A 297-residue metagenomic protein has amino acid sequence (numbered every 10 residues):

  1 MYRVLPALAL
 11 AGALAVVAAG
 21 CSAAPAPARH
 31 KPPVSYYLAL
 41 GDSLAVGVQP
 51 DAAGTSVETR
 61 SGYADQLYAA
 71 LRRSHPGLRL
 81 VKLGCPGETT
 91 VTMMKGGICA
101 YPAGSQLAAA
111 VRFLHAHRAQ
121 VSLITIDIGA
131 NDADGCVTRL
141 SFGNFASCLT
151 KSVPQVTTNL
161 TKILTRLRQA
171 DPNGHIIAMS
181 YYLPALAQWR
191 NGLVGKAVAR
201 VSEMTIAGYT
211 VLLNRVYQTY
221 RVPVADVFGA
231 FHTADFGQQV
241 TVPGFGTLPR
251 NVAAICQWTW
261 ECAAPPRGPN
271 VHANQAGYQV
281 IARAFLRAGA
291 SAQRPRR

Functional and structural regions predicted by a protein language model:
M1-A26: Secretory targeting and sorting signals
A18-S35, P295-R297: N-terminal low-complexity, Pro/Thr-rich disordered segments that flank secretion/membrane-targeting signals
P27-G87: Serine-esterase "nucleophile elbow" of acetyl-processing enzymes
D51-E58, G96-C99, V198-A199: Short glycine-enriched, charge-decorated loop/helix-capping segments at active-site entrances that position
L83-T90, A230-H232: Acidic helix-start/capping segments at beta-turn-to-alpha-helix junctions
Y101-G268, Q275, L286: Alpha-helical cap/lid subdomain in secreted, periplasmic, or secretory-pathway luminal O-acyl-processing enzymes
F113, V280, A284-P295: C-terminal alpha-helix
A273-A276, I281: Accessory beta->alpha helical hairpin/"wing" motif in late/C-terminal subdomains of nucleic-acid enzymes
